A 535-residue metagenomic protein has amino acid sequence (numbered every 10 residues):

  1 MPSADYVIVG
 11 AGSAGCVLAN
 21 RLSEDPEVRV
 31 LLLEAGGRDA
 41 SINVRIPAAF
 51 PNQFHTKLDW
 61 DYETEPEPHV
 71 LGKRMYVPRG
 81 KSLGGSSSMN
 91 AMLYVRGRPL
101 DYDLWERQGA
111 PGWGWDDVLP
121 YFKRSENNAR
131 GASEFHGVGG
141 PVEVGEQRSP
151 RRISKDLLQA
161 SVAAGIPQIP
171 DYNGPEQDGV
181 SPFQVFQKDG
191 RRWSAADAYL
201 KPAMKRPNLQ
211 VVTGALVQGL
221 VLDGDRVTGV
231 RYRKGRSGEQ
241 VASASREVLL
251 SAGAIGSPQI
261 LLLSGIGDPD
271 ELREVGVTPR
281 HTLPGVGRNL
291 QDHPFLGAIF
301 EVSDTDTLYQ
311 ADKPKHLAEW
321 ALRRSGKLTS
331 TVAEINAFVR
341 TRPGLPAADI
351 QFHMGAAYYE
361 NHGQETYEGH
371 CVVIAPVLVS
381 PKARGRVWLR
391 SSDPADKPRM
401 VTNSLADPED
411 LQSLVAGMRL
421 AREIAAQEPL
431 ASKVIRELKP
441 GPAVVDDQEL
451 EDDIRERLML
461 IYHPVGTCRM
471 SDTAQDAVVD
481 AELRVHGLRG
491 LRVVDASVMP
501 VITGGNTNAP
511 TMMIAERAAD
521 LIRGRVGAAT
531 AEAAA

Functional and structural regions predicted by a protein language model:
M1-A535: N-terminal redox-cofactor-binding region of secreted/periplasmic oxidoreductases
